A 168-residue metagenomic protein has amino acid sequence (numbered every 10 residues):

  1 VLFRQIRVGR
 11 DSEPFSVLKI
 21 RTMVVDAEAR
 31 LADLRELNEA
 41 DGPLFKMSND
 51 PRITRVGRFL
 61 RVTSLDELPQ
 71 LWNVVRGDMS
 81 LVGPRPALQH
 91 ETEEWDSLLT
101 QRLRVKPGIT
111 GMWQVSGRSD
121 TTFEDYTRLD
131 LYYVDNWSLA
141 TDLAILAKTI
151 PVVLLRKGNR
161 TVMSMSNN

Functional and structural regions predicted by a protein language model:
V1-N168: Conserved small/aromatic sequence motifs within transmembrane helices
